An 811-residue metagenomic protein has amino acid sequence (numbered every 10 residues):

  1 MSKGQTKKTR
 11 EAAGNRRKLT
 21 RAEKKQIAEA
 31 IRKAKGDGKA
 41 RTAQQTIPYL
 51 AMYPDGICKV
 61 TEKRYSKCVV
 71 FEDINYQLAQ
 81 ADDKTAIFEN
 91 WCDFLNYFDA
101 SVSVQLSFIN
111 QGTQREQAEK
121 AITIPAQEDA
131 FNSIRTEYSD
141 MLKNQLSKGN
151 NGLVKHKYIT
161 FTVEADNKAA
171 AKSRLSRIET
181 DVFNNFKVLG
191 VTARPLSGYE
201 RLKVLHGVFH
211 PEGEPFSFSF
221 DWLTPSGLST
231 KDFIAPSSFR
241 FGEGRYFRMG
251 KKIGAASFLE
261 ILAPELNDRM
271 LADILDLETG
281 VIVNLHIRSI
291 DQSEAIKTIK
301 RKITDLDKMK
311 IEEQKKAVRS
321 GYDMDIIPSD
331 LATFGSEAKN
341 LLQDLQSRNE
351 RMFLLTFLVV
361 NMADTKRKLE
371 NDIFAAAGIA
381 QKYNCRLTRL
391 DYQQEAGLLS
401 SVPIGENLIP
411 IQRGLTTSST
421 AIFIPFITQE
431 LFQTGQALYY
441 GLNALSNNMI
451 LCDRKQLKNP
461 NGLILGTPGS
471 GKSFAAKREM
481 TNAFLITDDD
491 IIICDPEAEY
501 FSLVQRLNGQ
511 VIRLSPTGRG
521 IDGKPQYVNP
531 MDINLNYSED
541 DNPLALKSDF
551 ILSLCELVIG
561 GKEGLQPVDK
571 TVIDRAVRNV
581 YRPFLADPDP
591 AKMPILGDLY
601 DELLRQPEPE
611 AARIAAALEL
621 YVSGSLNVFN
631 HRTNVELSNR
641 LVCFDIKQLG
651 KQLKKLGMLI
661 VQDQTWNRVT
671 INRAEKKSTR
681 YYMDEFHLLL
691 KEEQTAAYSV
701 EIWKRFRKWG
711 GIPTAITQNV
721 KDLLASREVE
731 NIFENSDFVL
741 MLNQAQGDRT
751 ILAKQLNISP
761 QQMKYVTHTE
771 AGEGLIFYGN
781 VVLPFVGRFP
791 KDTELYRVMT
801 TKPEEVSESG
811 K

Functional and structural regions predicted by a protein language model:
S2-F426: Extended, folded cores of ATP/NTP-driven motor/assembly subunits in large transport and secretion machines
I74, A81-A100, S107, Q111 (+11 more regions): P-loop NTPase motor domains
I464: Hydrophobic anchor at the beta1->P-loop junction of P-loop NTPases
K472: Conserved lysine of the Walker
A475: Hydrophobic positions on the alpha1 helix immediately C-terminal to the Walker A/P-loop
N482-I492, L507: Post-Walker A helix-loop "phosphate-sensing" segment adjacent to the P-loop in P-loop NTPases
R513-G518, F738-G747: Conserved AAA+ ATPase "SRH/arginine-finger" region at the nucleotide-binding site
L756-G810: Conserved P-loop NTPase
